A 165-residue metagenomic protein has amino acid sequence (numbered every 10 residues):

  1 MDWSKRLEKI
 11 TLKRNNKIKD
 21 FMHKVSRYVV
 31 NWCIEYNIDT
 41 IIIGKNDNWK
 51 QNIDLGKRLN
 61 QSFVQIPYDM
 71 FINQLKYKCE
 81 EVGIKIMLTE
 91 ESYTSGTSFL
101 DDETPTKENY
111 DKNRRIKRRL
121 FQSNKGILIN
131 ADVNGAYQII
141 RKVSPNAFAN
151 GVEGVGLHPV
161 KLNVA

Functional and structural regions predicted by a protein language model:
M1-D69, A149-A165: Substrate-contacting helices/loops that form the catalytic groove of nucleic-acid and nucleotide-polymer processing
N60-S62, D69-A165: Positively charged, low-complexity nucleic-acid-binding target-recognition regions
